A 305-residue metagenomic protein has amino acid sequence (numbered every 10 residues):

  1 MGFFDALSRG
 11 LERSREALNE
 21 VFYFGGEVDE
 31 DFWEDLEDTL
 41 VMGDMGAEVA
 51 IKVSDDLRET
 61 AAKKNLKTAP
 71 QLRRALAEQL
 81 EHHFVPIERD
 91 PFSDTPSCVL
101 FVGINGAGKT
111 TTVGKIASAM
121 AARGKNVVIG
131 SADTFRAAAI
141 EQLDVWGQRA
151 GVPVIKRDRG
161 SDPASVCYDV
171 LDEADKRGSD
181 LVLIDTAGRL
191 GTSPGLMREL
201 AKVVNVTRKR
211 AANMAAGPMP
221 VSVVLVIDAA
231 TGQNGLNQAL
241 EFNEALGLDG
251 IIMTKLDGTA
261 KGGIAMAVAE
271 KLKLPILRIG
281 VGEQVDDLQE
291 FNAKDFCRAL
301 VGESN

Functional and structural regions predicted by a protein language model:
M1-F4: Compositionally biased, charge-rich terminal segments
R9-T134, A138-I184, G191: Primarily NTPase-proximal linker/entry elements flanking Walker-type ATP/GTP-binding cores
V102-G103, D185, V226, G280: Short beta-strand segments
Q142, P163-R177, G191-E303: Conserved catalytic-core segment of NTP-binding enzymes
